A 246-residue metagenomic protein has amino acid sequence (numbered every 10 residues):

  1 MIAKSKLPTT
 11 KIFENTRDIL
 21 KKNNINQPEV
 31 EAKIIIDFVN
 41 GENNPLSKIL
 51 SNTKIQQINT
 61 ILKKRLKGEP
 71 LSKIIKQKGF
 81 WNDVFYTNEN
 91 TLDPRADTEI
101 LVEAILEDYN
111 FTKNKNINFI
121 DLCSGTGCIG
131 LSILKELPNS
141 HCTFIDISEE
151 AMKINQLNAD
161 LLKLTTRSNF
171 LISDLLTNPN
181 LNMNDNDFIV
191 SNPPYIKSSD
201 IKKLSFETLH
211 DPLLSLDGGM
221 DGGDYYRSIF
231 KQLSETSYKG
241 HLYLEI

Functional and structural regions predicted by a protein language model:
I2-I58: A short N-terminal interaction module
F13, A32, I58, G68-L71 (+5 more regions): A general structural signal for well-ordered alpha-helical segments in protein cores
N15, I34, Q57-T60, I100 (+4 more regions): Alpha-helical elements of Rossmann-like donor-binding domains used by nucleotide-donor carbohydrate transfer enzymes
I35, G68, T98, I129 (+4 more regions): Residue-level signal for inorganic ion chemistry
I36-D108: Conserved AdoMet
I100-I201: Conserved SAM/SAH cofactor-binding pocket of Class I
Y195-Y225: Mobile active-site "lid"/loop adjacent to the S-adenosyl-L-methionine
M220-I246: Conserved Class I SAM-dependent methyltransferase catalytic core
